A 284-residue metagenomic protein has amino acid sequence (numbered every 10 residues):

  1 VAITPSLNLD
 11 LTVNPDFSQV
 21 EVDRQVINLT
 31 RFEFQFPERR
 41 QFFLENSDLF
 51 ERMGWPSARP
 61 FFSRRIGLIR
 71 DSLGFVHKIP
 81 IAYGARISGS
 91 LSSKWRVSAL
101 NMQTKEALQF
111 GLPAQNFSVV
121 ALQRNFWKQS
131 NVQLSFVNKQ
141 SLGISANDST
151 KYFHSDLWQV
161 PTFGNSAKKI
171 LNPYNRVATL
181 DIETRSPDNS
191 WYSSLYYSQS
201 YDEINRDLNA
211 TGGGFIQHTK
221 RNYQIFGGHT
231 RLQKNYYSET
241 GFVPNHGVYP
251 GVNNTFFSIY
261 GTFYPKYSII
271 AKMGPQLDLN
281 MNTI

Functional and structural regions predicted by a protein language model:
V1, A85, V120-L122, L180-I182 (+3 more regions): Membrane-embedded beta-strands of outer-membrane beta-barrel proteins, especially the hydrophobic/small aromatic
V1-N28, L277: Transmembrane beta-barrel strand/turn architecture of Gram-negative outer membrane proteins
I3-L7, N46-F50, L91-S93, Q123-S130 (+3 more regions): Outer-membrane beta-barrel proteins
F17-G89: Residues that cap or anchor secondary-structure elements
S18, R64-S72, M102-Q109, Q129 (+7 more regions): Sequence/structural signature of outer-membrane beta-barrel proteins
T30-F36, F75-I79, F110-A114, S149-V160 (+6 more regions): Replace "Gram-negative outer membrane beta-barrel proteins" with "bacterial and organellar outer membrane beta-barrel
P80, S88, P173-N175, P187-I284: Exposed, low-structure sequence patches enriched in small/polar residues
S93-T184: Aromatic-lined, polymer-binding surfaces characteristic of secreted/periplasmic polysaccharide-degrading enzymes
